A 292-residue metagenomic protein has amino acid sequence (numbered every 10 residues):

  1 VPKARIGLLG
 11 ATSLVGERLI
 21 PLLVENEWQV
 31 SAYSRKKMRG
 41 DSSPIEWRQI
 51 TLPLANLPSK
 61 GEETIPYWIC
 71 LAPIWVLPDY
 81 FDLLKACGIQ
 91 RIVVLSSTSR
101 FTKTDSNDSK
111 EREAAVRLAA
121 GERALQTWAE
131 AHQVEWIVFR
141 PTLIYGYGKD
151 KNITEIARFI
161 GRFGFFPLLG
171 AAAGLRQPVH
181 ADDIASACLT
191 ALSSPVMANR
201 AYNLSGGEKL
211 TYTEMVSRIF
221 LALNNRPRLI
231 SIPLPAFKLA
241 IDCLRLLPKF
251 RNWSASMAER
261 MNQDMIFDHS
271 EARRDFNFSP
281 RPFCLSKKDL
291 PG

Functional and structural regions predicted by a protein language model:
I6-E25: N-terminal Rossmann NAD(P)H-binding glycine-rich loop of SDR-like oxidoreductase domains
L9, Y33, L71, I92-T98 (+1 more regions): SDR active-site strand-loop-helix element
A32-M38: N-terminal Rossmann-fold cofactor-binding loop
R39-I89, V94, T98-D108: NAD(P)H-binding glycine-rich loop region in Rossmannoid oxidoreductase-like domains and their noncatalytic homologs
R112-I137, Y147-D150, T154-E155: Active-site Tyr-X1-5-Lys
T142-L175, I219: NAD(P)-dependent short-chain dehydrogenase/reductase
D150-E155, G170-L192, N199-R200: Substrate-positioning beta->alpha
S194-W253, H269, R274-G292: Mid/C-terminal beta-alpha module of Rossmann-like enzyme folds, strongest in SDR-family dehydrogenases/epimerases
